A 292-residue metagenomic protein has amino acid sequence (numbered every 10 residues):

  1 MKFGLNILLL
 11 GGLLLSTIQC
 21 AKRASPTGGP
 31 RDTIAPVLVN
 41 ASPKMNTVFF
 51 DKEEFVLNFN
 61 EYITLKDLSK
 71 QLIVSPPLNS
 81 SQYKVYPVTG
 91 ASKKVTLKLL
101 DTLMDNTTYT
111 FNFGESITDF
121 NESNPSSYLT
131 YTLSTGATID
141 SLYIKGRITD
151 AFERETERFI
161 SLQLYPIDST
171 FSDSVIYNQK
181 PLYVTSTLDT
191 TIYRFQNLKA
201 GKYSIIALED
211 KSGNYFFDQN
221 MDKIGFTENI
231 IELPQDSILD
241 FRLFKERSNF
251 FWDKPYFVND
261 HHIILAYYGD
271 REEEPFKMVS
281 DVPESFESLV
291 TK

Functional and structural regions predicted by a protein language model:
M1-Q19: Sec-dependent bacterial lipoprotein signal peptides
C20-L208, N220, I224-E228, F250-I264 (+1 more regions): Acidic, low-complexity Ser/Thr/Gly/Pro-rich repeat segments typical of extracellular/periplasmic and surface-exposed
N214: Acidic carboxylate motifs that coordinate Ca2+ or other divalent cations, activating on Asp/Glu
T227-D236: Short, composition-biased linear "edge" segments at structural boundaries
